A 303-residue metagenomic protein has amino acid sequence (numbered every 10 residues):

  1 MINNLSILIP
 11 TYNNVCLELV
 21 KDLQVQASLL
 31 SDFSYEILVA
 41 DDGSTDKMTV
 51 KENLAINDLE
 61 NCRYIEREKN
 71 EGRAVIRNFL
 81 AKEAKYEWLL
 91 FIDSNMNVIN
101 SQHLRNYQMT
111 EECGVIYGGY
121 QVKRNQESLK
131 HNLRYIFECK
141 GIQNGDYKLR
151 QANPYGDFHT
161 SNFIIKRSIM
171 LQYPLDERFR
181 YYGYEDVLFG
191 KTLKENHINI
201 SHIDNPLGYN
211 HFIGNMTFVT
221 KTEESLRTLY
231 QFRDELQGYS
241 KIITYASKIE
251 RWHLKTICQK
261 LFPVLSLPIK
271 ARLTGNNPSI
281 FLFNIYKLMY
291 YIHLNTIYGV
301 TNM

Functional and structural regions predicted by a protein language model:
L23-E66: Acidic donor-binding segment of Leloir-type glycosyltransferases
R67-A84: Glycine-rich, basic loop-to-helix element that forms the pyrophosphate-binding segment of sugar-nucleotide handling
L89: Short aromatic/hydrophobic "clamp" motif used to bind/position activated sugar donors
S101-N132: Conserved donor NDP-sugar-binding/catalytic core segment of glycosyltransferases
G119, Y135-Y155: Short, flexible, basic/aromatic active-site loop/helix in glycosyltransferases
Y181-F189: Acidic donor-binding loop at a coil-to-helix junction in glycosyltransferase catalytic cores that engages
N196-R233: Active-site donor/metal-binding and catalytic loop motifs of nucleotide-sugar-dependent glycosylation enzymes
E224-R227, K241-M303: Non-catalytic, C-terminal membrane-associated alpha-helical segments of glycosyltransferases
